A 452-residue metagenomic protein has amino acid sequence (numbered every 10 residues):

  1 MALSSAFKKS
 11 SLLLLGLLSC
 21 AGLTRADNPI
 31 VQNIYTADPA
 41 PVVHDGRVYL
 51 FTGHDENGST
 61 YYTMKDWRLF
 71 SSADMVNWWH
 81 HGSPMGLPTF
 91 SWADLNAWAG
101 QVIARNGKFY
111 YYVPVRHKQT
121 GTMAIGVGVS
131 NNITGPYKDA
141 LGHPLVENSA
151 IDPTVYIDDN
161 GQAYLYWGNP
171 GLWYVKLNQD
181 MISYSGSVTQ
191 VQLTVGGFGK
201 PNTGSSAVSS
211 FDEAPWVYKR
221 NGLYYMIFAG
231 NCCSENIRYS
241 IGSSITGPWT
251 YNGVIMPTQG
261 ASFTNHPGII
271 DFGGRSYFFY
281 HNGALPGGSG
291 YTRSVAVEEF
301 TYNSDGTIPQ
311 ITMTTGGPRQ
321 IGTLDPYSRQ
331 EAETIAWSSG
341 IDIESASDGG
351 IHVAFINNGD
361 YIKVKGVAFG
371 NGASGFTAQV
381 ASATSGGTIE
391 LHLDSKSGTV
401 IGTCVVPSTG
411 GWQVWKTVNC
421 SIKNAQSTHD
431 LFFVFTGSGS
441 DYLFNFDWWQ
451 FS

Functional and structural regions predicted by a protein language model:
M1-L12: Bacterial N-terminal signal peptides that target proteins for export
A2-L3, G16, Q32: Generic secretory/membrane-interface signal
S11-C20: Bacterial N-terminal signal peptides
R25-T403, P407-S452: Carbohydrate-active catalytic/glycan-binding domains of CAZyme proteins, especially the secreted or lumenal ectodomains
